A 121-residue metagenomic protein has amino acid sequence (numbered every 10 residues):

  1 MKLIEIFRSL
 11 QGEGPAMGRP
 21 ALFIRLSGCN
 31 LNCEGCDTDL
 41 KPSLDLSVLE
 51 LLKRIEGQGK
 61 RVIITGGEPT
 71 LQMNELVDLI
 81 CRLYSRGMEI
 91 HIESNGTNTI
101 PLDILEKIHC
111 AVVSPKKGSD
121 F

Functional and structural regions predicted by a protein language model:
M1-E50, R54: Canonical Radical SAM [4Fe-4S] cluster-binding loop centered on the CxxxCxxC motif and its immediate flanking residues
F7, S27, D39, G67-T70 (+2 more regions): Anionic group-transfer/hydrolysis microenvironments
I24, C33, E68, I92 (+1 more regions): Conserved, mostly hydrophobic/aromatic
D39, S43-G66, T70-N74, I90: Glycine/small-residue-rich loop that forms an oxyanion/phosphate-binding "nest" at active or ligand-binding sites
L52, L71-F121: Conserved AdoMet/S-adenosylmethionine-binding subsite of the radical SAM
